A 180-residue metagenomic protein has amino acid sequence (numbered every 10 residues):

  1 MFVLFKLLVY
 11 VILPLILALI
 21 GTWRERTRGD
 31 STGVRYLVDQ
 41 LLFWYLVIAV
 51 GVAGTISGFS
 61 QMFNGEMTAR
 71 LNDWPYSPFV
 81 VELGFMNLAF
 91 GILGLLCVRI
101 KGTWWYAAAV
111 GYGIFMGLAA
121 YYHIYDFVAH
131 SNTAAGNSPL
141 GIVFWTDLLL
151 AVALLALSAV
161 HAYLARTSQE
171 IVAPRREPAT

Functional and structural regions predicted by a protein language model:
M1-A18, F144-L148: Hydrophobic transmembrane alpha-helical segments in integral membrane proteins
L17-R24, L96-C97, L150-Q169: Membrane-water interface at the C-terminal end of transmembrane alpha helices
T27-Y45, R99-W105: Membrane-interface helix-boundary motifs at transmembrane edges
V47-M62, P78-L95: Core segments of alpha-helical transmembrane spans in multipass integral membrane proteins
A69-V80, T133-W145: Non-cytosolic membrane-interface motifs at loop->transmembrane helix junctions
M86-F90, A108-D126: Hydrophobic alpha-helical membrane segments
C97-A108, Y121-P139: Membrane-helix boundary connector in multi-pass membrane proteins
R166-T180: Short, highly charged, low-complexity non-transmembrane loops/tails of multi-pass membrane proteins
